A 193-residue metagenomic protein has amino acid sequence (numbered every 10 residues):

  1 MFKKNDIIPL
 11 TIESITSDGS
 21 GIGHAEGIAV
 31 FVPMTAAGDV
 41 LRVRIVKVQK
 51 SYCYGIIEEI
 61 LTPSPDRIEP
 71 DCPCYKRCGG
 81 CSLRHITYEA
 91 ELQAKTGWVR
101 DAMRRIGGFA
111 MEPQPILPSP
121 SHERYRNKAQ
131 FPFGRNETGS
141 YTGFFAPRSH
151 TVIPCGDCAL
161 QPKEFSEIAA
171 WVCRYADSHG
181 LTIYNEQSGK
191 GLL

Functional and structural regions predicted by a protein language model:
M1-L193: Accessory RNA-recognition modules of RNA-modification enzymes
